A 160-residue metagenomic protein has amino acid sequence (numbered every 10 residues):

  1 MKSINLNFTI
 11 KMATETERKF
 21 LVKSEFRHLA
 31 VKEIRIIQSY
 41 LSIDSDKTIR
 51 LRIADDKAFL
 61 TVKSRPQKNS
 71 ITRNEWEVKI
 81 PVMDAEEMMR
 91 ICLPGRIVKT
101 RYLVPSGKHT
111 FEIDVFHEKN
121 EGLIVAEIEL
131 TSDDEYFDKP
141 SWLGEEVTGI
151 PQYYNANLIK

Functional and structural regions predicted by a protein language model:
K2-K160: Phosphate-end processing signature that detects enzymes handling 5′-triphosphorylated RNA and polyphosphate
